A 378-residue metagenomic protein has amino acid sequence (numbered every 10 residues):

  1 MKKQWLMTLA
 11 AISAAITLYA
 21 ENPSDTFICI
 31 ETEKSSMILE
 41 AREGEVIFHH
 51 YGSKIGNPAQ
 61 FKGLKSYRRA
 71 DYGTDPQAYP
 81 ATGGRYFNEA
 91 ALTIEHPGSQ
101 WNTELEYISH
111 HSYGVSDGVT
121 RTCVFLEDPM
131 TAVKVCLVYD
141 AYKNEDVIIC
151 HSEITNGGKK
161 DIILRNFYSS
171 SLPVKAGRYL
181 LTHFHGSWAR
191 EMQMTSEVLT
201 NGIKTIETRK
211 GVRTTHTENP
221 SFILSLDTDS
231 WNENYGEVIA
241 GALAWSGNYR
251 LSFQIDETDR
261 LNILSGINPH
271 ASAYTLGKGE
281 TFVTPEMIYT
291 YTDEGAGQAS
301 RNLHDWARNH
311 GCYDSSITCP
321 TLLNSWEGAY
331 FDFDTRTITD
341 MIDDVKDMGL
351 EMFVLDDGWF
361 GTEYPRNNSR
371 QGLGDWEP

Functional and structural regions predicted by a protein language model:
M1-T8: Bacterial N-terminal signal peptides that target proteins for export
A10-Y19: Hydrophobic h-region of N-terminal signal peptides that target proteins for export in Gram-negative bacteria
P23-E31, S35-I38, E45-Q254, H270: Polysaccharide-binding surfaces and accessory modules of carbohydrate-active proteins
K34, S152, G279, L323 (+1 more regions): Conserved, mostly hydrophobic/aromatic
D259-H270: Short, structured beta-strand/loop micro-motifs enriched in basic residues and often containing a Trp
T290-P320, E327: Terminal connector regions
D314-P378: Aromatic-lined carbohydrate-binding/catalytic grooves of carbohydrate-active enzymes
